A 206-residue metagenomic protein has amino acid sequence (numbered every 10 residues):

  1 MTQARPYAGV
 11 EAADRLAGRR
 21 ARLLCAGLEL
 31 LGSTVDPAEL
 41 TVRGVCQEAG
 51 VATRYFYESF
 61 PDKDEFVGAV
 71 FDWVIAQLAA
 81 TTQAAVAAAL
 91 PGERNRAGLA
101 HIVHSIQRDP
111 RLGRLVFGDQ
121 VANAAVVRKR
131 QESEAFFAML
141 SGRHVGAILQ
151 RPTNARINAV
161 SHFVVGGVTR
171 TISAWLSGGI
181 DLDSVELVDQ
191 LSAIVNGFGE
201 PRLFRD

Functional and structural regions predicted by a protein language model:
M1-A4, R143, T171-D206: C-terminal peripheral helix-coil segments that are non-catalytic and often amphipathic
M1-G18, L149-P152, L203-D206: N-terminal intrinsically disordered/low-complexity leader segments
A17-R43: Short, amphipathic alpha-helix enriched in basic
S33-E65, A69: Helix-turn-helix
V42, V70-A79: Short, basic, alpha-helical segments at the C-terminal edge of helix-turn-helix-like DNA-binding modules
T53, I75, G199-P201: Membrane-embedded alpha-helical bundles of multi-pass transporters/translocases, especially carrier/permease families
Q83-R111: Hydrophobic alpha-helical connector segments
A124-L149, N154-T169: Amphipathic alpha-helical packing segments from all-alpha helical-bundle domains
